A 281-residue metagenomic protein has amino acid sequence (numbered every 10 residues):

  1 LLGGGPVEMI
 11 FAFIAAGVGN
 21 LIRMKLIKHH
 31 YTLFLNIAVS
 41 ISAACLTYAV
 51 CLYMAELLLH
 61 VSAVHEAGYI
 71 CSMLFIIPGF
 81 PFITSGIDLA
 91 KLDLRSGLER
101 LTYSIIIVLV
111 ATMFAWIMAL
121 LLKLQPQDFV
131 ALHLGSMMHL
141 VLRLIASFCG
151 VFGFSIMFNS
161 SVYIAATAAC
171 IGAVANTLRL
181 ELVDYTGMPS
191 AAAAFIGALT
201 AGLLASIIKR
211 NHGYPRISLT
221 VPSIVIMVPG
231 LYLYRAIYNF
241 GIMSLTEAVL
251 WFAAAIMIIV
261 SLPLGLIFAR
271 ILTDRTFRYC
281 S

Functional and structural regions predicted by a protein language model:
L1-T84, F158, V162: Core alpha-helical transmembrane segments of integral membrane proteins
G3, A55-E56, K123, F158-N159 (+3 more regions): Short helix-capping/hinge motifs at transmembrane helix termini and TM-loop junctions
A12-A16, S40-A44, I107, A111 (+2 more regions): Hydrophobic alpha-helical membrane-embedded or membrane-associated segments
A12-L33, I37-L46, C149, S155-T186 (+1 more regions): Conserved mixed alpha/beta catalytic, RNA-binding, or beta-rich assembly cores of soluble enzyme, regulatory
L21-K25, A49, Y53, T112 (+8 more regions): Short hydrophobic alpha-helical membrane-anchoring segments
A55-V64, L122-S136, N239-L250: Membrane-interface helix termini and inter-helical loops of multi-pass transporters
G68-M73, T84-V108, M138, C170-S281: C-terminal transmembrane helix-loop-helix hairpin of multi-pass membrane proteins
F75-I83, Y103-T186: Generic multipass alpha-helical transmembrane bundles of integral membrane proteins
